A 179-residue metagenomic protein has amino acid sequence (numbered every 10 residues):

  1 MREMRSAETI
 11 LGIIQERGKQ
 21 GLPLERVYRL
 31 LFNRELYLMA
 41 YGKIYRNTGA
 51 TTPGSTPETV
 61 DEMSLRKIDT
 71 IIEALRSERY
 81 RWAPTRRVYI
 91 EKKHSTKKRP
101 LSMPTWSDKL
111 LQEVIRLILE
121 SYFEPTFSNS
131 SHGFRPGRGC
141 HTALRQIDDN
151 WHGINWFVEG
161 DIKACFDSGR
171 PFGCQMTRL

Functional and structural regions predicted by a protein language model:
M1-L179: Non-catalytic terminal/accessory segments
